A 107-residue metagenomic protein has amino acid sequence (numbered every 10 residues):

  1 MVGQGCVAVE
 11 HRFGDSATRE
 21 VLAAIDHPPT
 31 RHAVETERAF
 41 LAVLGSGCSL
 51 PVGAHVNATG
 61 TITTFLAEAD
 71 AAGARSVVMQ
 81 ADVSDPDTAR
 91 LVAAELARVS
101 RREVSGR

Functional and structural regions predicted by a protein language model:
M1-R107: Small-molecule-sensing regulatory modules
